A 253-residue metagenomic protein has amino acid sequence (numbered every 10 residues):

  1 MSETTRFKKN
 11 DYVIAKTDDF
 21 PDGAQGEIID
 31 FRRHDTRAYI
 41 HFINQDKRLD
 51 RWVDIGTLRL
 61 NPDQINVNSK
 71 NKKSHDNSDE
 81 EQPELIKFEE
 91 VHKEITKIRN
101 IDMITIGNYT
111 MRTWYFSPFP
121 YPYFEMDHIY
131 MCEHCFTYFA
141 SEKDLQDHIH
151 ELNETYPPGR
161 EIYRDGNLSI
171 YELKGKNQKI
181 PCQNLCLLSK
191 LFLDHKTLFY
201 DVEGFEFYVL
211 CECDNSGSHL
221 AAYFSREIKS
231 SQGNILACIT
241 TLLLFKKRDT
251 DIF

Functional and structural regions predicted by a protein language model:
M1-D79, K87, K93: Eukaryotic chromatin- and chromosome-associated nuclear factors, especially histone mark writers/erasers/readers
M1-S2, D11-A15, A24-I28, K97-I98 (+4 more regions): Eukaryotic intrinsically disordered and solvent-exposed regulatory patches
T4-K9, D18-G23, D30-T36, Q45-D46 (+10 more regions): Intrinsically disordered, low-complexity regulatory regions enriched in Ser/Pro/Gly/Thr and acidic residues
K8-Y12, G23, E27, T110 (+9 more regions): Acidic, Ser/Thr-rich intrinsically disordered and amphipathic helical segments
N10, K16-D18, E27-H34, H41-Q45 (+9 more regions): Structured beta-strand/turn binding interfaces of compact recognition modules in eukaryotic regulators
N61-H128, E133-H134, E142-I149, N153-I162 (+1 more regions): Intrinsically disordered, low-complexity acidic/polar tracts
K70-K72, T240-F253: E2/UBC-UEV (E2-variant) core
I129, L145-F245: A conserved beta-strand-loop-helix scaffold within acyl/acetyltransferase catalytic domains
